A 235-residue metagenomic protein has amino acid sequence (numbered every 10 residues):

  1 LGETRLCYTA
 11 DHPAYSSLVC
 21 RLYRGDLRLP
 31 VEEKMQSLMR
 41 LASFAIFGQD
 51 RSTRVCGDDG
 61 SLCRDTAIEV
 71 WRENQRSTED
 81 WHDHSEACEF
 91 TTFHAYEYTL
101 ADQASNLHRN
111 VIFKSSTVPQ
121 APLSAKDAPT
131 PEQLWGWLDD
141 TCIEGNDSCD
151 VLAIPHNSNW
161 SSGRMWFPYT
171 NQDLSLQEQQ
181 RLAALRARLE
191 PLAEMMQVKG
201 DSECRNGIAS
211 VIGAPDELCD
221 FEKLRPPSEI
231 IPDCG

Functional and structural regions predicted by a protein language model:
L1-G235: Extended, charged catalytic domains and RNA/DNA-binding interfaces, predominantly in divalent-metal-using enzymes
